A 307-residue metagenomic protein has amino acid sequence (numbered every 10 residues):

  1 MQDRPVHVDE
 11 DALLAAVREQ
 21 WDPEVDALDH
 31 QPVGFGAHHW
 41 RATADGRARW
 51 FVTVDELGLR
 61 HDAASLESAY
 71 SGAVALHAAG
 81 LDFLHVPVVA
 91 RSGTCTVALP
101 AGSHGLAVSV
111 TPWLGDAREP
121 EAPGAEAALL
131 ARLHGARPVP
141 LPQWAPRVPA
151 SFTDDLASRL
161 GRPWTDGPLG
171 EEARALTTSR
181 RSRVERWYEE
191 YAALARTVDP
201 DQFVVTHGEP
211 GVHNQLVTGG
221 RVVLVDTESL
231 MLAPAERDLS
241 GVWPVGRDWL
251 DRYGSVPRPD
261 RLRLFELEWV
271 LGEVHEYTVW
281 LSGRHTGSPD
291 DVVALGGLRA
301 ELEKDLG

Functional and structural regions predicted by a protein language model:
M1-L28: Juxta-kinase regulatory segment immediately upstream of eukaryotic protein kinase catalytic domains
Q2, T165-D166, H275-G307: ATP/Mg2+ or Mg2+-diphosphate-binding catalytic cores that bind nucleotide phosphates or diphosphates via glycine-rich
P23-T43: ATP-binding glycine-rich phosphate-binding loop
T43-A145: ATP-binding pocket architecture of kinase catalytic cores
R118-S179: A cross-family kinase active-site recognition segment
T197-V204: Protein kinase catalytic-loop region centered on the HRD/HxD motif
V204-V205, L216-L264: Active-site Asp-x-Gly
E209, H213-Q215: Catalytic-loop signature of eukaryotic-like protein kinases
